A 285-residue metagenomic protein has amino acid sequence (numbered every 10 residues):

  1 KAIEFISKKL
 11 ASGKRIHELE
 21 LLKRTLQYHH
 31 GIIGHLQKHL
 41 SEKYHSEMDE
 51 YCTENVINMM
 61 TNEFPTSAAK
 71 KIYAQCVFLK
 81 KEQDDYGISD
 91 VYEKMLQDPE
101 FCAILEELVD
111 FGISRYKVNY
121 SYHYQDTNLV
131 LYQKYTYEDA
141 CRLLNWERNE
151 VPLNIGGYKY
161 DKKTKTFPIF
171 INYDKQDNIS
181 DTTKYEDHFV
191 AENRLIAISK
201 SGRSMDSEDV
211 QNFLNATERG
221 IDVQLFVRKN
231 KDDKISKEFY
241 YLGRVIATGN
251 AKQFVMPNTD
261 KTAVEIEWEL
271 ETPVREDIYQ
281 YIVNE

Functional and structural regions predicted by a protein language model:
K1-Y86: Accessory helical-bundle/CTD segments and flexible terminal tails appended to RecA-like ATPase motors
E4-F5, K9-A11, R15-H29, H35-L36 (+1 more regions): Acidic, glycine-rich low-complexity segments with interspersed aromatic residues
C52, N58-T61, G87-I88, F101 (+8 more regions): Low-complexity, compositionally biased segments
V56-K162, K175: Charge-dense, extended regions
D232-E285: Compact mixed alphabeta submodule
